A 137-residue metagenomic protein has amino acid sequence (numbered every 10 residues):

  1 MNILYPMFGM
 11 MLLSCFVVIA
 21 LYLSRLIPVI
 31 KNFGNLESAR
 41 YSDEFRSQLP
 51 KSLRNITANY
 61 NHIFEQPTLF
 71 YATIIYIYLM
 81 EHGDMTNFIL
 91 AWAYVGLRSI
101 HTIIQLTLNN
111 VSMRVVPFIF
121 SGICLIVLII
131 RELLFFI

Functional and structural regions predicted by a protein language model:
M1-L23: Long, highly hydrophobic alpha-helical transmembrane signal-anchor segments
S24-A58: Cytosolic, membrane-interface loops and tails of multi-pass inner-membrane proteins
S24-R25, M80-H82, L108-N109: Short helix-capping/hinge motifs at transmembrane helix termini and TM-loop junctions
K51, N61-Y76: Core segments of transmembrane alpha-helices that mediate helix-helix packing or line hydrophobic substrate/ligand
I75-Y76, T102-I103, L133: Alpha-helical transmembrane segments of multipass membrane proteins
D84-V95: Structural signature of hydrophobic alpha-helical transmembrane segments
I100-C124: Interfacial loop-to-transmembrane junctions
L128-I137: Juxtamembrane boundary at the C-terminal end of a transmembrane helix
